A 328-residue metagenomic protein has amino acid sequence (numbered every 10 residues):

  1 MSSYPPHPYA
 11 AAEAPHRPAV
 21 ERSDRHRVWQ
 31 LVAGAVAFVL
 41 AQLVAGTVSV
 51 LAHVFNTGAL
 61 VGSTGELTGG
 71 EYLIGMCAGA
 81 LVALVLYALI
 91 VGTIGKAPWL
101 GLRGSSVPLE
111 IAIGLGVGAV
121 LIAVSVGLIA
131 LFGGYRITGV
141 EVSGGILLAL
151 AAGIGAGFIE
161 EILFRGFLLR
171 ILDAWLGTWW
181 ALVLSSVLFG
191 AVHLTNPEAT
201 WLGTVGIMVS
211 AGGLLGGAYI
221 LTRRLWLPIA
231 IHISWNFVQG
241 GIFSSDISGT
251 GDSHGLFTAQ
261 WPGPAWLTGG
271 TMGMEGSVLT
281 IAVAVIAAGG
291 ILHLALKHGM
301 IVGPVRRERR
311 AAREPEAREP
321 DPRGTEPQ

Functional and structural regions predicted by a protein language model:
M1-W99, G240-Q328: N-terminal, membrane-interfacial amphipathic/helix-forming hydrophobic leader that caps and precedes the first
E21, I159-L184, G217-R224: Membrane-interface helix/loop boundary segments of multi-pass membrane proteins
V28-V36, L73-I74, I111-G116, I146-L150 (+4 more regions): Hydrophobic alpha-helical transmembrane segments
V39-L43, I122-G127, S186-T195, I233-I242: Aromatic-anchored segments of alpha-helical transmembrane domains
V50-L73, G92-I162, L169-A174, P304 (+1 more regions): Juxtamembrane helix-loop-helix connectors linking adjacent transmembrane helices in multi-pass membrane enzymes
C77-V85, I146-A151, I159, G206-S210 (+1 more regions): Membrane-embedded alpha-helical segments of multi-pass membrane proteins, especially the transmembrane helices
V107-L109, V142-S143, L176-W180, W201 (+1 more regions): Membrane-helix interface segments
A119-S125, G153, G157, G177-L194 (+1 more regions): Small-polar-interrupted transmembrane alpha-helices in polytopic inner-membrane proteins
